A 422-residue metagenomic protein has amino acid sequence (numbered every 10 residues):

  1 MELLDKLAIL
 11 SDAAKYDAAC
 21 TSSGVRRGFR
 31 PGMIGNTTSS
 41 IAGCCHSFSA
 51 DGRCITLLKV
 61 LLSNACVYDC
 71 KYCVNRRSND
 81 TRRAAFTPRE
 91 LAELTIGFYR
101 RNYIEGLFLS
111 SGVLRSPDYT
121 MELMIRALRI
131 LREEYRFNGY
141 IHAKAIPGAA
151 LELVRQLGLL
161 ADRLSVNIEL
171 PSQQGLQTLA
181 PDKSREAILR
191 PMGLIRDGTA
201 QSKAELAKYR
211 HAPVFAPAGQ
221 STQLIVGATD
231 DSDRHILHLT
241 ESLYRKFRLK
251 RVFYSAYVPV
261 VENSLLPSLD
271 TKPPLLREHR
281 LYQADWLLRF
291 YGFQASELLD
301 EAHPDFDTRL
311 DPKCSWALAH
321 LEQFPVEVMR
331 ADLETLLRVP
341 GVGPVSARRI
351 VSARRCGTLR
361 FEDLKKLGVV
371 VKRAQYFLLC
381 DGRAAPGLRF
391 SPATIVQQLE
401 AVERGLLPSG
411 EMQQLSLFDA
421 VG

Functional and structural regions predicted by a protein language model:
M1-A65, V370, L378, P386-S409 (+1 more regions): Flexible, acidic/Gly-rich N-terminal and inter-domain linker regions that tether and position cofactor-handling modules
L57, C70, L109, V166 (+3 more regions): Conserved, mostly hydrophobic/aromatic
V60-R89: Canonical Radical SAM [4Fe-4S] cluster-binding loop centered on the CxxxCxxC motif and its immediate flanking residues
V67-D69, A85, F98-F108: Short, flexible active-site-proximal loops enriched in glycine and acidic residues
A92, G97, R115-L298: Conserved AdoMet/S-adenosylmethionine-binding subsite of the radical SAM
D305-T335, F361-G422: C-terminal extensions
A353-R354: Residue-level signature of tetratricopeptide-repeat
